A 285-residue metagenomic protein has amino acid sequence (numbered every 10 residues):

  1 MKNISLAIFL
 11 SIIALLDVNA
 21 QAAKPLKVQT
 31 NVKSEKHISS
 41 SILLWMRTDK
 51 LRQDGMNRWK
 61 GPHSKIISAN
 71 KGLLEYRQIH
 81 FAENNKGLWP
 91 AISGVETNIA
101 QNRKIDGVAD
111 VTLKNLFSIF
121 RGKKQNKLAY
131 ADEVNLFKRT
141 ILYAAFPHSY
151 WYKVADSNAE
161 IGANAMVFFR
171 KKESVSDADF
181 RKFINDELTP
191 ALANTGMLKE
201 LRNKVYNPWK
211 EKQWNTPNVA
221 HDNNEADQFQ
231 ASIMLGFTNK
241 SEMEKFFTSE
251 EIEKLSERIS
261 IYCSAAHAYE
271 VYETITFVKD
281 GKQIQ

Functional and structural regions predicted by a protein language model:
M1-I4: Positively charged n-region of N-terminal signal peptides that target proteins for export
A7-A14: Bacterial N-terminal signal peptides
L16-A20: Sec/Tat signal peptide C-region and signal peptidase I cleavage site
Q21-Q285: Macromolecular interaction modules
